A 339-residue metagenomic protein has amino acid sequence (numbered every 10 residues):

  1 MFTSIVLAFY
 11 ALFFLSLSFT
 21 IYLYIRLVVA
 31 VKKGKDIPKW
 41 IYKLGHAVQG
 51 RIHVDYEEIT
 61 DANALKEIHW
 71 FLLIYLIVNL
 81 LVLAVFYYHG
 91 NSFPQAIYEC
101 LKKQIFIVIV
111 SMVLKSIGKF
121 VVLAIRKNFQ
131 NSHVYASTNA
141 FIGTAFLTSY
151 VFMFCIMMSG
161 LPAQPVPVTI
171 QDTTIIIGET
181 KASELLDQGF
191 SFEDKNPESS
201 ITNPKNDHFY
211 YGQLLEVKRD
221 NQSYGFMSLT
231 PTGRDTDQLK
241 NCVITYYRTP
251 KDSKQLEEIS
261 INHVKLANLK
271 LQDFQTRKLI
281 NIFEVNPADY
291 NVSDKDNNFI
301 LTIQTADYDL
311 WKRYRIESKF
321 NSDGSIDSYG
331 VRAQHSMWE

Functional and structural regions predicted by a protein language model:
F2-F13, S18-M112, S116-K295, N321-E339: Short helix/turn-capping signatures at newly exposed starts of structured segments
F299-N321: Low-complexity, intrinsically disordered Gly/Pro/Thr-rich segments
